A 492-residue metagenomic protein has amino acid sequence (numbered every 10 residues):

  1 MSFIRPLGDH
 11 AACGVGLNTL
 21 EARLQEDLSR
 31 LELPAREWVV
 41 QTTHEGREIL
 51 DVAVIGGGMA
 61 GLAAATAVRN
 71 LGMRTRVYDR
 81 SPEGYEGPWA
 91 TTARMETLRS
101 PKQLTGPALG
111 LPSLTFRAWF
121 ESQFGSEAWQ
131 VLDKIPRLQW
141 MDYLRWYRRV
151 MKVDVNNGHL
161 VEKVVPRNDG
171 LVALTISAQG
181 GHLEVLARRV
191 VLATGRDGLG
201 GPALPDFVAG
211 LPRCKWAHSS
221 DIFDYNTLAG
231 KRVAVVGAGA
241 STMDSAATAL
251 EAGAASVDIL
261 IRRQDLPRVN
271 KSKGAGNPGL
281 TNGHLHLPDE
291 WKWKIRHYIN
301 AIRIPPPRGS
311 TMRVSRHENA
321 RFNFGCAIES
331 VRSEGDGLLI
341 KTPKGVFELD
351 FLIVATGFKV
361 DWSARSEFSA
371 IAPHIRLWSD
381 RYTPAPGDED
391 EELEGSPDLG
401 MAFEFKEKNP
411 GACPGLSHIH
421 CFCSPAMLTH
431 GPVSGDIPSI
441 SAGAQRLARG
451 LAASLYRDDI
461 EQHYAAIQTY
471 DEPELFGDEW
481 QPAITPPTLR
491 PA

Functional and structural regions predicted by a protein language model:
S2-S81, E86, W129-A240, D244-A252 (+1 more regions): Flavin (primarily FAD) cofactor-binding/catalytic cores of flavoenzymes
S81, T91-T92: N-terminal phosphate-binding or glycine-rich loops at protein starts, especially the Walker A/P-loop of NTPases
A93-S126, S272-L287: Flavin (FAD/FMN) cofactor-binding and adjacent substrate-gating region of FAD-dependent oxidoreductase domains
